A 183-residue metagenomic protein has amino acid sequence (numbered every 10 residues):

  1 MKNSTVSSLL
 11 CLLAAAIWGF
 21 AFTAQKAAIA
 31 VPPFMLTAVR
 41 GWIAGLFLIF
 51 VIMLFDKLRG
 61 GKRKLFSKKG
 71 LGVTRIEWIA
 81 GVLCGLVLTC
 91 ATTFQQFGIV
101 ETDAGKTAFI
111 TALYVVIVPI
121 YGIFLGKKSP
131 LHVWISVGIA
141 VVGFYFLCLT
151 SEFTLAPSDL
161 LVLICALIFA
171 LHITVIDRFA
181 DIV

Functional and structural regions predicted by a protein language model:
M1-M35, V39, G85-L86, C90 (+2 more regions): Glycine-/small-residue-enriched transmembrane alpha-helix faces in small-molecule transporters and effluxers
G19, W42-L46, I117, V141 (+1 more regions): Small-residue-rich packing faces within the transmembrane alpha-helices of Major Facilitator Superfamily
A21-F22, M53-T111, F144-F146: Specific transmembrane alpha-helical segments of multi-pass solute transporters/efflux pumps, especially DMT/EamA
A28, L36, R40, G98 (+3 more regions): Hydrophobic/aromatic residues within transmembrane alpha-helices of multi-pass small-molecule transporters
F47-I52, Y114-I135: C-terminal transmembrane-helix exit sites in multi-pass transporters
L48, S129-L149, L161, C165-F169: Hydrophobic transmembrane alpha-helices of multi-pass small-molecule transport proteins
L48-F55, Q95, P119-G122, F144-C148 (+1 more regions): Structural signal for membrane-spanning alpha-helices in multi-pass inner-membrane proteins, emphasizing helix cores
Q96-T102, K127, C148-P157: Membrane-interface helix caps and helix-loop-helix hairpins in membrane proteins
